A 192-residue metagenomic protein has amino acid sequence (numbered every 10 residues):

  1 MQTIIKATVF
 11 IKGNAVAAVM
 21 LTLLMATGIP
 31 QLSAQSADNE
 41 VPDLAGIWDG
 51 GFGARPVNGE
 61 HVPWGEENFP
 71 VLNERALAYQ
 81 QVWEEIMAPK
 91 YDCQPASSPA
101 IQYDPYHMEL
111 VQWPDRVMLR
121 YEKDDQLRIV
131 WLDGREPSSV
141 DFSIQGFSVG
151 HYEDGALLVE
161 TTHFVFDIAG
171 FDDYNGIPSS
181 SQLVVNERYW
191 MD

Functional and structural regions predicted by a protein language model:
M1-G13: N-terminal secretory signal peptides that target proteins for export/translocation
Q2-T3, G28-D192: Hydrophobic small-molecule pocket/channel-lining residues, especially in calycin-type beta-barrels
N14-G28: Bacterial N-terminal signal peptides
